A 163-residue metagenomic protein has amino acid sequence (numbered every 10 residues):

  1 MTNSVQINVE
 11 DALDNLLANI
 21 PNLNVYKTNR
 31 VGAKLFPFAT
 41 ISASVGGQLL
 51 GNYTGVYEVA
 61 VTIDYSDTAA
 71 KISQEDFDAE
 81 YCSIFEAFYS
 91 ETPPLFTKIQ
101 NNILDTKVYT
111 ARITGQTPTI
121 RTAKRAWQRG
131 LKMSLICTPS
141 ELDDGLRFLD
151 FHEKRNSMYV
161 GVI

Functional and structural regions predicted by a protein language model:
M1-L23, S44-I163: Charged, amphipathic alpha-helical segments and their flanking helix caps
N24-K27, I41: Short, hydrophobic beta-strand segments that form beta-sheet elements in well-ordered domains
Y26-K34: Short acidic low-complexity segments
L35-V45: A short, hydrophobic beta-strand-centered structural micro-motif
